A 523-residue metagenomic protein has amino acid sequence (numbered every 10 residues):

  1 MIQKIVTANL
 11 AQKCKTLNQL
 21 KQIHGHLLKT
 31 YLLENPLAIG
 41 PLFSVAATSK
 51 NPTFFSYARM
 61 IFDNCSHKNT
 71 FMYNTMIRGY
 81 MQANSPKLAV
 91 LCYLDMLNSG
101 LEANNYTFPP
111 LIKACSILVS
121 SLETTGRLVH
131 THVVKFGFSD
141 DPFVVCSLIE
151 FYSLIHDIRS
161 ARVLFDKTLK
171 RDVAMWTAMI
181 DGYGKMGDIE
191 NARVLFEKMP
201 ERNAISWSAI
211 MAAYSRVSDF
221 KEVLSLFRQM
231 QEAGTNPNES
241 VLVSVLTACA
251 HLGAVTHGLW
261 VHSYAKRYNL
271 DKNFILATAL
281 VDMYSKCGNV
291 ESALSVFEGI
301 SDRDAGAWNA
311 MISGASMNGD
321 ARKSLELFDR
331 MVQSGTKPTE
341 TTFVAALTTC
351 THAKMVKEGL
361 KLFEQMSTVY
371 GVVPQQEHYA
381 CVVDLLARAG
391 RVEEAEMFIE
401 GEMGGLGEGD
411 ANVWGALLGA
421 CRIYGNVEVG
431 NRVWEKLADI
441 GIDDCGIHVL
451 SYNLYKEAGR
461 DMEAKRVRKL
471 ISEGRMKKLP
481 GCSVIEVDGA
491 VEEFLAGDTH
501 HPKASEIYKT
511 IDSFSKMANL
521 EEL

Functional and structural regions predicted by a protein language model:
M1-D172, D181-N203, A212-L523: Terminal (and in a subset, N-terminal) low-complexity or junction segments at the ends of helical repeat RNA-binding
